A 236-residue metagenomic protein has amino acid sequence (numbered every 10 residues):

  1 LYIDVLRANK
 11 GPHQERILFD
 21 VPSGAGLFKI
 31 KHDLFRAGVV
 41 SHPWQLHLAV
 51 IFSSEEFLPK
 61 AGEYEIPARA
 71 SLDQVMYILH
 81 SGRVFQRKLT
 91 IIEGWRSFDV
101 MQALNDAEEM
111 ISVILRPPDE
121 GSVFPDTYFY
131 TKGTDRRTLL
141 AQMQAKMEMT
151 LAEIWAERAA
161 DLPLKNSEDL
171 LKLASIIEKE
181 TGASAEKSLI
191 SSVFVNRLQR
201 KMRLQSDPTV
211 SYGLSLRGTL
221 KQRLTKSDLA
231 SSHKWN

Functional and structural regions predicted by a protein language model:
Y2-A156: Signal peptide-directed extracytoplasmic domains
G26, M101-I111, R116, G121-N236: Bacterial extracytoplasmic/cell-wall-associated proteins, especially those involved in peptidoglycan
